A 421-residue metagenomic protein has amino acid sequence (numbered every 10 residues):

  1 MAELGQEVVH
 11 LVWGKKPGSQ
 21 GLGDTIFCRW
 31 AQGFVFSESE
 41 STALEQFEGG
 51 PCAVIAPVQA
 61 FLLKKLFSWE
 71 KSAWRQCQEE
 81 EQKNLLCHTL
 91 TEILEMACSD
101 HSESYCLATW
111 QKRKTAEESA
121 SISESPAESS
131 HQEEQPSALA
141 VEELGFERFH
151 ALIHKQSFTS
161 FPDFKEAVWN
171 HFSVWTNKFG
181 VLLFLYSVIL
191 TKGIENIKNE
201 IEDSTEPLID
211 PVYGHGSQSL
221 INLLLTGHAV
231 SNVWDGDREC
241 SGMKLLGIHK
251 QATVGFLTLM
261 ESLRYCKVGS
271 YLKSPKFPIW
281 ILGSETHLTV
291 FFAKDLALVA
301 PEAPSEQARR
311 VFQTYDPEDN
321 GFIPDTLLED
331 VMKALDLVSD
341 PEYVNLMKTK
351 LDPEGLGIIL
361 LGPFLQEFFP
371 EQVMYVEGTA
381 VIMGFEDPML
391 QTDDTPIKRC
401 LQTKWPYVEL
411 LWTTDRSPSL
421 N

Functional and structural regions predicted by a protein language model:
E3, R29-A31, E38-E40, F47-G50 (+10 more regions): Eukaryote-biased feature marking scaffold/signaling PDZ-domain proteins and nuclear chromatin regulators
E3, W13-E38, K65-Q251: Papain-like cysteine protease catalytic cores
L11, G33, A60, L66 (+9 more regions): Alpha-helical recognition domains of nuclear gene-regulatory proteins
Q20-G21, S39-T42, E48, C240-M243 (+3 more regions): Eukaryotic intrinsically disordered and solvent-exposed regulatory patches
F47-A60, F291: Active-site nucleophilic cysteine motif
F277-P278, T286-Y315, L361: EF-hand Ca2+-binding helix-loop-helix modules
D295, P301-S305, K350-R416: EF-hand and EF-hand-like Ca2+-sensor regions
I323-V338, L360-V373: Amphipathic regulatory helices of Ca2+-sensor modules
